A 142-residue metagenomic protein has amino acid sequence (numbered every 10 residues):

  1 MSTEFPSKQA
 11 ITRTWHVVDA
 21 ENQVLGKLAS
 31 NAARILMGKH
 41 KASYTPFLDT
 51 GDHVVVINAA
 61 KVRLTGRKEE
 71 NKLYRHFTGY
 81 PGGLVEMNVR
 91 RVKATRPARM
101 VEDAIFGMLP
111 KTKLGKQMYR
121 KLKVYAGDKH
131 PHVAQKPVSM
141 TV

Functional and structural regions predicted by a protein language model:
M1-F106, K113, P131-V142: Ribosome large-subunit tunnel/peptidyl-transferase-proximal elements
L109-P131: C-terminal structural segments of small proteins and small subunits
